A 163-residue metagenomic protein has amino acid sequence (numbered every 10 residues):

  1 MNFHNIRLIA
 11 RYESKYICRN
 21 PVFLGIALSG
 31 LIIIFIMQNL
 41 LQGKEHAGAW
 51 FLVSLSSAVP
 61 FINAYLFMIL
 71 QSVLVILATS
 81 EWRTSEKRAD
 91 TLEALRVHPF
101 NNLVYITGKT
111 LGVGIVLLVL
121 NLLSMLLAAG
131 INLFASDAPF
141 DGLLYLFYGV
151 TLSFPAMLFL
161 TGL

Functional and structural regions predicted by a protein language model:
M1-G30: Aromatic- and glycine-rich beta-strand/loop motifs that create alpha-glucan
M1-R11, R83-E93, F159-L163: Cytoplasmic juxtamembrane interface segments
A10, S14, R96-P99, A135-S136 (+1 more regions): Hydrophobic, small-residue-rich alpha-helical packing segments that form membrane-like cores
K15-C18, P60, T84, Y148: Alpha-helical membrane-interface segments at transmembrane helix boundaries
V22, N101-N102, P139: Membrane-helix interface segments
L28, I34-L77, T107-L163: Secretory targeting signals
S80-I115: Helix-loop-helix units of permease transmembrane domains in multi-pass membrane transporters, especially ABC
